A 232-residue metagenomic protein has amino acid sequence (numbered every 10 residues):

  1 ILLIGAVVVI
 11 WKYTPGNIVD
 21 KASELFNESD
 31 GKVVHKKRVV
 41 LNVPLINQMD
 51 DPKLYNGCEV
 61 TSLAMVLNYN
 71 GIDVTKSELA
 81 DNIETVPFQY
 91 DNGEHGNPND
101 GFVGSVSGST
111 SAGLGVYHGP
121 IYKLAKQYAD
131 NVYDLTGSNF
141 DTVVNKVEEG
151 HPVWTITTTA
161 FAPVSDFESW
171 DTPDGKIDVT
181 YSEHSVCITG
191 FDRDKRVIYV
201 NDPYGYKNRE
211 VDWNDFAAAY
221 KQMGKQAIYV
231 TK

Functional and structural regions predicted by a protein language model:
I1-G119, T159-F161, D166-W170, V179: Active-site-adjacent structural segments surrounding the nucleophilic cysteine of cysteine proteases and isopeptidases
L54, C58-L63, T75, L79 (+5 more regions): Stable alpha-helical elements in mature extracytoplasmic
L54, H151, S182-H184, R196: Envelope-exposed proteins and targeting segments
T61-D73, N82-Q89, L124-N131, N145-G150 (+2 more regions): Structured segments of extracytoplasmic/periplasmic soluble domains in secreted or envelope-associated proteins
L63, N82-I83, G137-S138, I156-A160 (+2 more regions): Active-site-proximal beta-strand/loop segments in catalytic clefts of secreted hydrolases
G96-S182, F191, V230-T231: Predominantly the structural core of cysteine protease catalytic domains
S169-T180, T189-K232: Noncatalytic regulatory segments and standalone regulatory/sensor domains
